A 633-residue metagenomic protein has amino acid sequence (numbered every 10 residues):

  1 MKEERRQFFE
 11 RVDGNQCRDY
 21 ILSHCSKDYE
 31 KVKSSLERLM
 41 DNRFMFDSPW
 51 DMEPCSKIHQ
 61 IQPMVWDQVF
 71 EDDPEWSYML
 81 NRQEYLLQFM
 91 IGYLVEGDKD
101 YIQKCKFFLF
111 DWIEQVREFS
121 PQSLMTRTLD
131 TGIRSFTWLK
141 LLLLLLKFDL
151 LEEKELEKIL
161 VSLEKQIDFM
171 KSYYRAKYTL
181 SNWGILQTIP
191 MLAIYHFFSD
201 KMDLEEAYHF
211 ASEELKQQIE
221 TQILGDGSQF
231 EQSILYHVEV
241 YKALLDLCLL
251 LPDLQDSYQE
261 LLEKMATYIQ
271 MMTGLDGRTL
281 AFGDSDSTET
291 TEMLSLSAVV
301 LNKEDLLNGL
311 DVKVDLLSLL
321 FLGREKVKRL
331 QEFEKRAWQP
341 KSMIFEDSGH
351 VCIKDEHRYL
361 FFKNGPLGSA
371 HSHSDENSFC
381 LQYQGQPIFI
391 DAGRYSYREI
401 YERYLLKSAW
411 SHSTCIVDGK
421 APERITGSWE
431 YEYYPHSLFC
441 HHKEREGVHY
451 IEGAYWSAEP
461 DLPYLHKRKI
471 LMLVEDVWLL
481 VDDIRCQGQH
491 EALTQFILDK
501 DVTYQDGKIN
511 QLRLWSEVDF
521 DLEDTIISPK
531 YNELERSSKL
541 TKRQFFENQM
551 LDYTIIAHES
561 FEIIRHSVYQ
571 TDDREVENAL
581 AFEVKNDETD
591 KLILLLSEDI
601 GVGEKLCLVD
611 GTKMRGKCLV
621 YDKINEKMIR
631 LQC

Functional and structural regions predicted by a protein language model:
M1-E53: Extreme N-terminal leader/anchor segments
P49-M79, M90-E96: Asp/Glu-centered strand-loop micro-motifs enriched in Gly/Pro and often flanked by an aromatic residue
Q68, L87, K354-D355, K363-N364 (+4 more regions): Pocket-edge structural micro-motifs
D73-L262, T273: Aromatic-lined, polymer-binding surfaces characteristic of secreted/periplasmic polysaccharide-degrading enzymes
N81, Q187, M265, D347-G349 (+3 more regions): Residues that flank catalytic or metal-binding motifs in active/ligand-binding sites
S228-E231, L235-F389, E588-S597, L606-C633: Carbohydrate-active enzyme catalytic cores, enriched for enzymes that act on polyanionic acidic polysaccharides
S285, E292, Y397-C633: CBM-like, beta-strand-rich accessory domains located in the C-terminal region of large, secreted polysaccharide-active
I390-A392, R398-E399: Cytochrome P450 core scaffold surrounding the K-helix E-X-X-R motif and the conserved "meander" helix-loop region
